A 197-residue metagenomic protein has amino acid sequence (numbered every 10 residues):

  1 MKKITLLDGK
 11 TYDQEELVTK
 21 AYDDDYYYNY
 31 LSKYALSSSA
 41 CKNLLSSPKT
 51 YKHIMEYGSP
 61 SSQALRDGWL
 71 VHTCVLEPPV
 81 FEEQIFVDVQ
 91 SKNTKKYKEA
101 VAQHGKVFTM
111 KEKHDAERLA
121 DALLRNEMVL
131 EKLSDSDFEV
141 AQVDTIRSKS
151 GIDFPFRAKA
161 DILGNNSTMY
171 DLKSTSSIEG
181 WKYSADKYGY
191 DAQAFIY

Functional and structural regions predicted by a protein language model:
M1-R157: Metal-dependent nuclease catalytic cores that hydrolyze phosphodiester bonds in DNA/RNA, characterized by
V140-I196: Mg2+/Mn2+-dependent nuclease catalytic core
